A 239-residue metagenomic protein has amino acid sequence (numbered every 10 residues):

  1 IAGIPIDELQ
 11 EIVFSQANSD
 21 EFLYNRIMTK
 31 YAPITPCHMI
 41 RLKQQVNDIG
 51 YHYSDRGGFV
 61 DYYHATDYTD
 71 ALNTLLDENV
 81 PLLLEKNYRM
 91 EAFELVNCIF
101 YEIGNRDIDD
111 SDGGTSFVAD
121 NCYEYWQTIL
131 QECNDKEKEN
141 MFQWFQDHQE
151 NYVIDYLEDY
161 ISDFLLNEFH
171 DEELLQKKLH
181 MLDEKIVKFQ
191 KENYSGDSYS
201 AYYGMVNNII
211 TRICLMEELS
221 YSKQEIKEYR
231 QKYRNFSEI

Functional and structural regions predicted by a protein language model:
I1-I239: Eukaryote-biased, non-catalytic alpha-solenoid scaffold regions
